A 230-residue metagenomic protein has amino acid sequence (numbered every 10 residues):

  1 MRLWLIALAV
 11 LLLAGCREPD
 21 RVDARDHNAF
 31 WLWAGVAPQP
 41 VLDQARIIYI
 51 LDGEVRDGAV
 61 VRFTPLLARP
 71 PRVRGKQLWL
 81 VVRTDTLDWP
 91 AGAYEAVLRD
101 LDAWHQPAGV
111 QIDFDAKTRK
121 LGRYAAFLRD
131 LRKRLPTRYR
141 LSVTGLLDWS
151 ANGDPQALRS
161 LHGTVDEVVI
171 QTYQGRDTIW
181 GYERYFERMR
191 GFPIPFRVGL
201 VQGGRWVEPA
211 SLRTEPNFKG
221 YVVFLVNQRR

Functional and structural regions predicted by a protein language model:
M1-A14: Sec-dependent bacterial lipoprotein signal peptides
G15-R230: Secreted glycan hydrolases and related glycan-binding modules that recognize and/or cleave
